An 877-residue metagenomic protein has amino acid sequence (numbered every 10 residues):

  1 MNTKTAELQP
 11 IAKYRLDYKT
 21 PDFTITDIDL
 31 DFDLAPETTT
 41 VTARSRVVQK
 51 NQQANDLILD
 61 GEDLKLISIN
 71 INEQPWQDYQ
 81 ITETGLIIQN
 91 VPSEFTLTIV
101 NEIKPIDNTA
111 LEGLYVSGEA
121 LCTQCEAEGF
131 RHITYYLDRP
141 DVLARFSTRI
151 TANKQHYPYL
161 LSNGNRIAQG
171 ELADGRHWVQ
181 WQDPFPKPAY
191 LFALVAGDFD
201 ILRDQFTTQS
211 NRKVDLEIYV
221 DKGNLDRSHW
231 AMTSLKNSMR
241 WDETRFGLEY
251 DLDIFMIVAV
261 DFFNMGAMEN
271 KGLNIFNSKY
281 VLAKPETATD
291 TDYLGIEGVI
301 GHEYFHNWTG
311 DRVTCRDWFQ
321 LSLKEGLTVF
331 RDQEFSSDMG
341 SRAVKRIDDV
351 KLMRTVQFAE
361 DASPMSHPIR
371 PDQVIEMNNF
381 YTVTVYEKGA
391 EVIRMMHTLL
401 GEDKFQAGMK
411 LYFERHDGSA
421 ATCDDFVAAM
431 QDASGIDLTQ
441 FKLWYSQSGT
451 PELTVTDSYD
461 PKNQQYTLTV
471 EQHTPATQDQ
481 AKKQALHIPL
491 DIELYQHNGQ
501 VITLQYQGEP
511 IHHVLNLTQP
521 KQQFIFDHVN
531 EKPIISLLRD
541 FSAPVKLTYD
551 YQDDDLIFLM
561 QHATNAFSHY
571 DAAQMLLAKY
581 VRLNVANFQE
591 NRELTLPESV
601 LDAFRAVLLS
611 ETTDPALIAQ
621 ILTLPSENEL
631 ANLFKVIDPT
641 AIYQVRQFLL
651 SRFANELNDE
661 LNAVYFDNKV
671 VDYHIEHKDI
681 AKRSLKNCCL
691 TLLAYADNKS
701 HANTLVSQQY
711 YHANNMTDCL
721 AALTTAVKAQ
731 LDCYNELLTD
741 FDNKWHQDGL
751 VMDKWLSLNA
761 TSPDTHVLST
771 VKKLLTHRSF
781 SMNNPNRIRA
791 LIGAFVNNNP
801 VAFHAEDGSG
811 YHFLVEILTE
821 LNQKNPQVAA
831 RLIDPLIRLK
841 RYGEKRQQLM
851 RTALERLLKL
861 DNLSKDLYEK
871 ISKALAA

Functional and structural regions predicted by a protein language model:
M1-T40, Y115-Q124, R131, Y136 (+2 more regions): N-terminal, polar/Ser/Thr-rich
V41-V47, G61, S93-N108, F146-K154 (+3 more regions): Short, hydrophobic/aromatic-enriched beta-strand segments in well-ordered soluble domains
R44-D63, Y135-D138, A144-N153, D424 (+1 more regions): Surface-exposed beta-strand/loop patches in extracellular or lumenal glycoproteins
K50-L57, G61-S117, D174, V179 (+1 more regions): A surface-exposed beta-strand-loop module
K65-I71, D437-Q440, T450-L537, A654 (+1 more regions): Beta-strand-rich binding/interaction modules
V100-R203, A566-H569: Extended, low-hydrophobicity, Ser/Thr/Pro/Gly-biased non-transmembrane segments
W181, S210-V470: Hydrophobic alpha-helical and helix-loop surface patches within well-folded domains that function as non-catalytic
T355, T382, D527-A877: Long, ordered, helix-rich scaffold segments
